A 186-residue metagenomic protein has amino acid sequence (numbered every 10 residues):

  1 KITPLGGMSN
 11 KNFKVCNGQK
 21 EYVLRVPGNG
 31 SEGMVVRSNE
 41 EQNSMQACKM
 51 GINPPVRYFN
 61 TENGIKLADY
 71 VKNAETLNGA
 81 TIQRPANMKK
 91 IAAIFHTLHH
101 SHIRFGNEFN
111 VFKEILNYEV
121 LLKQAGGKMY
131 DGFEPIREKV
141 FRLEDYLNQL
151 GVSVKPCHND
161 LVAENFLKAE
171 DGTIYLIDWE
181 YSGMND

Functional and structural regions predicted by a protein language model:
T3-F112, E119-L121, G127-P135: ATP-binding pocket architecture of kinase catalytic cores
G7, G51, N60, Q149-G151 (+3 more regions): A generic fold-level signal
Q19, N63, V152-V154, G172: Conserved catalytic motifs of the protein kinase core domain
E32-M34, K155-P156, A169-D186: Active-site Asp-x-Gly
S101, L147-K155: Protein kinase catalytic-loop region centered on the HRD/HxD motif
I136-L143: Short proline/glycine- and basic residue-enriched helix-capping loop/turn segments at helix->loop/beta transitions
P156-H158, A163: Catalytic-loop of the protein kinase fold
